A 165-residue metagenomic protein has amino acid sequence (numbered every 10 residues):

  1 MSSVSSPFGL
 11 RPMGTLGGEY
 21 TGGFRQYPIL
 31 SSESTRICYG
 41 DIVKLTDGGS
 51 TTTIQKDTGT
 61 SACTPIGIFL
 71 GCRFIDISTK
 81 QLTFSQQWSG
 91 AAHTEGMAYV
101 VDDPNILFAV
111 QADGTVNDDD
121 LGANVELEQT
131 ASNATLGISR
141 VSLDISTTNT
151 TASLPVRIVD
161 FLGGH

Functional and structural regions predicted by a protein language model:
M1-H165: Surface-exposed, low-hydrophobicity beta-strand/loop segments enriched in small/polar/acidic residues
